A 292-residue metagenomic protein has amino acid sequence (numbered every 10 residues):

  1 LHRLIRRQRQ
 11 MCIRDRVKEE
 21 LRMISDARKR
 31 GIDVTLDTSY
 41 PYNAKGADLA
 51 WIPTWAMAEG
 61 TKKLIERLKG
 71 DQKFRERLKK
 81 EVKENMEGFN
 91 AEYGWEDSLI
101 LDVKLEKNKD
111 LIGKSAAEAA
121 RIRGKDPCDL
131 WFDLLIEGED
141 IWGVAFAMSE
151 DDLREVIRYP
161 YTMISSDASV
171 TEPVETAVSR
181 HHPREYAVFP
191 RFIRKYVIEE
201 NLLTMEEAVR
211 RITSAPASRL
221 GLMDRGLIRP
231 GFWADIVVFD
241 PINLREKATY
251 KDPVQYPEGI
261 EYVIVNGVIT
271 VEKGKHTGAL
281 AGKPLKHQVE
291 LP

Functional and structural regions predicted by a protein language model:
L1-R9, I13: Single conserved hydrophobic/aromatic residue that forms the stacking wall/gate of nucleotide- or nucleobase-binding
Q10, R14-T171: Polyanionic/metal-chelating signatures
R22, D129, M163-I164, A187-R191 (+6 more regions): Feature representing long, continuous alpha-helical segments
D37, G124, D167, A208 (+4 more regions): Divalent metal-coordination and catalytic microenvironments
K63, E175-S179, I198, E246-D252: Short beta-alpha connecting loops at secondary-structure transitions that line or flank enzyme active sites
D71, E155-Y161, S166-D167, V237-K283: C-terminal cap of metal-dependent C-N hydrolases
W142-L153, E200-V209, A217-P253: Acidic, glycine-enriched loop/beta-strand segments at the rims of small-molecule binding/catalytic pockets
I157-Y161, A168, E172-N201, E206 (+1 more regions): Substrate-recognition/cap regions that form aromatic- and gly/pro-loop-enriched pockets for small-molecule ligands
